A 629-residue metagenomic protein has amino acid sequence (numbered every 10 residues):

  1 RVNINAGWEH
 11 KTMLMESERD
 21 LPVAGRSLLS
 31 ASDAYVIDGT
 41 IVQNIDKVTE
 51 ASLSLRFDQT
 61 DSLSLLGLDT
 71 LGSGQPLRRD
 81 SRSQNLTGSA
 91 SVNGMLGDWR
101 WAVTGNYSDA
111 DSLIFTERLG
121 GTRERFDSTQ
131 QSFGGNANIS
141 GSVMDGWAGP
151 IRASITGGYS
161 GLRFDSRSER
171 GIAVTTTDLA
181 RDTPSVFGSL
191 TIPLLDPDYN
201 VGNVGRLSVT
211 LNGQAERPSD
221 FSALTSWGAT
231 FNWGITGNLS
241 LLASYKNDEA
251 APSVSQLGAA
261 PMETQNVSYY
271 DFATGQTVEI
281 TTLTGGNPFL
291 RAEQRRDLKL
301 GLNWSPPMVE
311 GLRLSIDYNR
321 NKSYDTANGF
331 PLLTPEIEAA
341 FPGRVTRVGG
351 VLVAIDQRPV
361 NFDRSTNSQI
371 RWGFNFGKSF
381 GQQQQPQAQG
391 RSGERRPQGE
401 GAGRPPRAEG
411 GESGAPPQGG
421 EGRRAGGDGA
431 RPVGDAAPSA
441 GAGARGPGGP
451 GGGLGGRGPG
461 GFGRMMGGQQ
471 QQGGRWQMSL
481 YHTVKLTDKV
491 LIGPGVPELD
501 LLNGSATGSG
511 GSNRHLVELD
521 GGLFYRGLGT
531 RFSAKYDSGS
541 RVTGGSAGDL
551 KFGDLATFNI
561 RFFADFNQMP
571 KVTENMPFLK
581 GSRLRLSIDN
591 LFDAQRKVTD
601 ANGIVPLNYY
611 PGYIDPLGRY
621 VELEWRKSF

Functional and structural regions predicted by a protein language model:
V2, K47-A51, D98-W101, I151 (+10 more regions): Repeated loop/turn-to-beta-strand initiation elements of outer-membrane beta-barrel proteins
N3-P184, P197-Y199, V204, E249-F289 (+3 more regions): Surface-exposed, low-complexity loop segments enriched in small/polar and acidic residues
W8-T12, F57-L63, L96-D98, Y107-D111 (+15 more regions): Transmembrane beta-strands of outer-membrane beta-barrel pores
A31-Y35, R82-L86, T129-F133, D178-V186 (+9 more regions): Residues that define the transmembrane beta-barrel architecture of outer-membrane proteins
A34-V36, N136, R291, S315-G422 (+2 more regions): Outer membrane beta-barrel strand-and-loop segments of large Gram-negative receptors, especially TonB-dependent
G39-Q43, A90-G94, G135-G141, V186-I192 (+8 more regions): Residues on the lipid-exposed face of transmembrane beta-strands in outer-membrane beta-barrel proteins
Q398, A402-M466, L486, S533-V542 (+1 more regions): C-terminal beta-signal and adjacent terminal beta-strands/loops of Gram-negative outer-membrane beta-barrel proteins
E409, S413, Q418, G426 (+3 more regions): C-terminal beta-barrel architecture of Gram-negative outer-membrane proteins
